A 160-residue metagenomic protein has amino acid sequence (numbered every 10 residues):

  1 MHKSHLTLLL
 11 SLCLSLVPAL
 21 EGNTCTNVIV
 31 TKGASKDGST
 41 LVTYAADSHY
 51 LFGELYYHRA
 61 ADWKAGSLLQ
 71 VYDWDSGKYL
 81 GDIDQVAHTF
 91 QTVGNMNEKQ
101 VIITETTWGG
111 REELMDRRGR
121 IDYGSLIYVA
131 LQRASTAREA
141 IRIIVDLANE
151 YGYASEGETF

Functional and structural regions predicted by a protein language model:
M1-H5: Positively charged n-region of N-terminal signal peptides that target proteins for export
T7-P18: Bacterial N-terminal signal peptides
T24-Y123, I143-F160: A contiguous strand-loop segment
M115-D116, S125-A134: Second-shell loop/turn segments in exported
R133-I141: Short, charged, surface-exposed loops that flank catalytic or proteolytic processing sites
